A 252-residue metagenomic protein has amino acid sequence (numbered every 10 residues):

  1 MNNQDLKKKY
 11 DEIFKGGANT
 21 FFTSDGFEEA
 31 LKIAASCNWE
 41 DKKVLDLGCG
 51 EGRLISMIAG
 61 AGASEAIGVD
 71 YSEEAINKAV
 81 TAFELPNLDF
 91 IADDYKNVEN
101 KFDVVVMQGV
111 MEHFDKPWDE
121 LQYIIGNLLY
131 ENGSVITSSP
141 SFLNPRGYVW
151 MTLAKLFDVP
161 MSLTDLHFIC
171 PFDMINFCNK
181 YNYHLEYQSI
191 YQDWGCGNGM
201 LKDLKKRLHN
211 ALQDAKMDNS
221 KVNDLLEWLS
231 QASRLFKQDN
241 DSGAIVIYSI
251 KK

Functional and structural regions predicted by a protein language model:
M1-K96, V104, Q108, W118 (+1 more regions): Conserved N-terminal segment of class I S-adenosyl-L-methionine
E73, F114-D115, S139, L143: A structural helix-start
G109-H113: Short catalytic micro-motifs in class I SAM-dependent methyltransferases
D119-E131: A short glycine-rich, Lys/Arg-flanked "PGG" loop and its adjoining helix->strand segment in the class I
I136-D158: Conserved class I S-adenosyl-L-methionine
W150-A154, Y187-K252: A C-terminal cap/extension of S-adenosyl-L-methionine-dependent methyltransferases that defines the acceptor-substrate
F157-D173: Acceptor-substrate binding/catalytic loop of class I
M174-S189: A SAM-dependent methyltransferase catalytic signature shared across enzymes that methylate proteins
